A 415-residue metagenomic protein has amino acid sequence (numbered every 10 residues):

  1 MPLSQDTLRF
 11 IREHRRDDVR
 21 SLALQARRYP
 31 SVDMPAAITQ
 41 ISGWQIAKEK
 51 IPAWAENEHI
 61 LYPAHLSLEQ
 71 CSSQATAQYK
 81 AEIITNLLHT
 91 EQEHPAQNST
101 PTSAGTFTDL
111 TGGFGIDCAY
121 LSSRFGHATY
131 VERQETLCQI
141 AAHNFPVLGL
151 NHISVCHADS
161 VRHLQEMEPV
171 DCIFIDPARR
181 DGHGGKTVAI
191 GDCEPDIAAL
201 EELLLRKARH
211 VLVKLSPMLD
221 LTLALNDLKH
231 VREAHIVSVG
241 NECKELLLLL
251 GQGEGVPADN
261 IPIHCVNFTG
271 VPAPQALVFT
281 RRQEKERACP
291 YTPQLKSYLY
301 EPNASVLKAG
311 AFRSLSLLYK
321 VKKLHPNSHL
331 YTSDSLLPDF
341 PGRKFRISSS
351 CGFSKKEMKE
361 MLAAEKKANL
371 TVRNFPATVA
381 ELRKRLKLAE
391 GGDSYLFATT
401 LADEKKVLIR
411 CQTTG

Functional and structural regions predicted by a protein language model:
M1-G415: SAM-dependent transferase fold signal centered on methyltransferase-like domains, encompassing both Class I
